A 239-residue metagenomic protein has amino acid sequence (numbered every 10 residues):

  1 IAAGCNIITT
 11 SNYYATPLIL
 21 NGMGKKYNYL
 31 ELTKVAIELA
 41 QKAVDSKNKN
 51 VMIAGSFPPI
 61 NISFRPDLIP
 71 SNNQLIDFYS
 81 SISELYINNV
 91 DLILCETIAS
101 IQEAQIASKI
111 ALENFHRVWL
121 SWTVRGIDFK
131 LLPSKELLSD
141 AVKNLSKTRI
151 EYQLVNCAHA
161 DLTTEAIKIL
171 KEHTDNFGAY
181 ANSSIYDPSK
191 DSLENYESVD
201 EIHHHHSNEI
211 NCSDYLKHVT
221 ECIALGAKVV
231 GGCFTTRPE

Functional and structural regions predicted by a protein language model:
I1-E239: Domain-level signal for soluble alpha/beta catalytic cores
